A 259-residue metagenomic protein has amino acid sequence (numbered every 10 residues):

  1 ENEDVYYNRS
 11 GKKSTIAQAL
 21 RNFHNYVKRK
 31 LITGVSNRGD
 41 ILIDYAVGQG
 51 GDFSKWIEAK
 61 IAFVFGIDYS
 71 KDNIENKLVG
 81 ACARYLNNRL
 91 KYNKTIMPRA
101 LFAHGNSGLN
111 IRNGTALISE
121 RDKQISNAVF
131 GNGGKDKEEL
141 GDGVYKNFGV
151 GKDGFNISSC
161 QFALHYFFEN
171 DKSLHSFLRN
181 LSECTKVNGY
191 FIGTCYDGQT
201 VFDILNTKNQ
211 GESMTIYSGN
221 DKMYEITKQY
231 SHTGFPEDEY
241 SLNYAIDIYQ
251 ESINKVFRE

Functional and structural regions predicted by a protein language model:
E1-N37: Class I SAM-dependent methyltransferase Rossmann-like catalytic core, especially the SAM/SAH-binding loop
G39-G48, F65: Conserved class I S-adenosyl-L-methionine
Q49-I61: Conserved SAM-binding loop of SAM-dependent methyltransferases across substrates and taxa, primarily the Class I
S70: Conserved SAM/SAH-binding beta-strand->alpha-helix loop
A83-V144: S-adenosyl-L-methionine
K123-D136, G143-K172: A short SAM/SAH-binding and catalytic strip from SAM-dependent methyltransferases
S173-V187: A short glycine-rich, Lys/Arg-flanked "PGG" loop and its adjoining helix->strand segment in the class I
I192-T194, G198-E259: SAM-dependent methyltransferase
